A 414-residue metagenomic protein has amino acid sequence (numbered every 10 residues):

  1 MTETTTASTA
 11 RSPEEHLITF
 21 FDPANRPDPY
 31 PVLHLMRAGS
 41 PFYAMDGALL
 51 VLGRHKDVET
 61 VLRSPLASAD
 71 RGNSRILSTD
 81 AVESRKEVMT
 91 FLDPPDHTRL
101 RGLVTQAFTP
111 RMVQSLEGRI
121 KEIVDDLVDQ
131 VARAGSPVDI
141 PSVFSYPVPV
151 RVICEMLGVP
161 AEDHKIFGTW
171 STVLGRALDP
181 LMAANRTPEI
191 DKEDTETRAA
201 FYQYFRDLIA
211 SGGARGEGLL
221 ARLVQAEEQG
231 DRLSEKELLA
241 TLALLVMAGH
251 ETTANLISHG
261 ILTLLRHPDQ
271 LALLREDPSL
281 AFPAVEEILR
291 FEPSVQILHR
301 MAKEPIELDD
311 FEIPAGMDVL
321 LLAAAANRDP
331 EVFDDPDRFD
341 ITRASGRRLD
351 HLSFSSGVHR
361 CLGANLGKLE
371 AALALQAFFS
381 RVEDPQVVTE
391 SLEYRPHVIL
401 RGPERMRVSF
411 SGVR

Functional and structural regions predicted by a protein language model:
M1-R414: Cytochrome P450
